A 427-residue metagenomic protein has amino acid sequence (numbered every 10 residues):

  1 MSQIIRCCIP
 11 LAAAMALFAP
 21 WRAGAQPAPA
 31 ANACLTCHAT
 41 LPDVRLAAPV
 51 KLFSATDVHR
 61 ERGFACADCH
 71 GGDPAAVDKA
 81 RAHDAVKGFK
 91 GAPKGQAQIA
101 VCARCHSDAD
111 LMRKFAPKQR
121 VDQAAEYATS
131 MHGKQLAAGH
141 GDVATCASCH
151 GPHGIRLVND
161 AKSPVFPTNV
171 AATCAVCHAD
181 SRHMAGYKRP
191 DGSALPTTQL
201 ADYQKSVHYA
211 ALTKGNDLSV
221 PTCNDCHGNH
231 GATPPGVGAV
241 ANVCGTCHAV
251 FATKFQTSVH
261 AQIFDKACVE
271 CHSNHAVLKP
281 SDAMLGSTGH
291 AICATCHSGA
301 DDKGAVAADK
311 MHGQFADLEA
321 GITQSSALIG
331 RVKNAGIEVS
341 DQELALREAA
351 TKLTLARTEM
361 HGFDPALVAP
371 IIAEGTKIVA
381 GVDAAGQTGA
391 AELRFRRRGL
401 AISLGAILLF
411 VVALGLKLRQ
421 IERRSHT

Functional and structural regions predicted by a protein language model:
M1-C7: Positively charged n-region of N-terminal signal peptides that target proteins for export
C8-A19: Bacterial N-terminal signal peptides
I9, A25, M360, Q420-E422: Sequence-pattern detector for short linear motifs and compositional/periodic biases rather than a specific fold
P20-V412: Short sequence/structural segments immediately N-terminal
L408-T427: Juxtamembrane interface at the cytosolic side of transmembrane helices
